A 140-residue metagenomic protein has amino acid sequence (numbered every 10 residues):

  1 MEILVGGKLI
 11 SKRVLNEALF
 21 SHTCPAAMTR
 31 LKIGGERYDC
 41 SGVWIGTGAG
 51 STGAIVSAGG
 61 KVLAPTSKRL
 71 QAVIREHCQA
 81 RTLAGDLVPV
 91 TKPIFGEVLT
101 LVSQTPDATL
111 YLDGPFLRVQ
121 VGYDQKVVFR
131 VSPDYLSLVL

Functional and structural regions predicted by a protein language model:
M1-G42, T52-L140: Catalytic phosphate-donor-binding core of small-molecule kinases
W44-G46: Short hydrophobic beta-strand that contains or immediately precedes a catalytic carboxylate
